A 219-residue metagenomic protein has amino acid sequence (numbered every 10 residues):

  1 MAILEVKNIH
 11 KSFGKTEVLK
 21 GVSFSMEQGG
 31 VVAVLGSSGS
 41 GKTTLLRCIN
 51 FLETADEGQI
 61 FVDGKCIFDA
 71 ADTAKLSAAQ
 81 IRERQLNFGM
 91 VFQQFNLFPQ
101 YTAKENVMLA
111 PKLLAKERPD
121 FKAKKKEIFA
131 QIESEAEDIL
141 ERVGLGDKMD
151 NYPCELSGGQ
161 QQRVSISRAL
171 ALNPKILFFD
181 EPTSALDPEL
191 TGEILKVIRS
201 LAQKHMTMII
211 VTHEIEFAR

Functional and structural regions predicted by a protein language model:
N50: Helix-to-loop junction immediately C-terminal to a conserved catalytic motif
Y101-L109, E117: Short coil-to-helix segment of the ABC ATPase nucleotide-binding domain corresponding to the Q-loop/switch region
Y152-L156, Q160: Conserved ABC ATPase signature
A171-K175: A short, proline-enriched helix->beta-strand linker immediately N-terminal to the Walker B motif in ABC-type P-loop
L177-D180: Catalytic Walker B motif of ABC-type/P-loop ATPase nucleotide-binding domains
P188-L190: Helix N-cap at the start of a conserved alpha-helix in ABC-type nucleotide-binding domains
T212-H213: H-loop/switch region of ABC-family ATPase nucleotide-binding domains
